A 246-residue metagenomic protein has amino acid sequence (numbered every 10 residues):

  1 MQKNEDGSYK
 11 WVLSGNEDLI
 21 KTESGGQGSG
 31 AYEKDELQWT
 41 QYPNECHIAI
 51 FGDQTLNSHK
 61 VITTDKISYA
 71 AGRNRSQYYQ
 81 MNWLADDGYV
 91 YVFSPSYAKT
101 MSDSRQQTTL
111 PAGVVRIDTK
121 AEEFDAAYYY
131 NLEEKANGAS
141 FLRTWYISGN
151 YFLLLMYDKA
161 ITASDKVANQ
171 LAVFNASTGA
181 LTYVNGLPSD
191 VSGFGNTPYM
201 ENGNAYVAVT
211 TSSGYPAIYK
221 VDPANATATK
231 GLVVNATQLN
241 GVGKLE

Functional and structural regions predicted by a protein language model:
M1, T210, Y215-A217, P223-A224 (+2 more regions): Acidic/polar, low-complexity intrinsically disordered N-terminal segments immediately downstream of a Sec signal
M1, W83-V90, D118-K120, W145-Y151 (+3 more regions): Short, solvent-exposed coil/turn segments at beta-strand boundaries
M1-N4, K10, G25-Q41, A49 (+4 more regions): Short beta-strand elements that form the blades of beta-propeller/WD-repeat-like and other beta-sheet-rich scaffold
W11-N57, R105-E122, V167-G179, I218-N225: Beta-propeller blade signature
N44-Q54, T64-T119: Membrane-embedded hairpin module used as a gating/binding unit in multi-pass transport and secretion proteins
N57-S68, D118-T119, E123-E134, A180-S189 (+1 more regions): Beta-propeller fold detector
Y69-N82, E134-I147, D190-M200, V234-E246: Repeated scaffold domains used in trafficking and secretory/extracellular systems, primarily beta-propellers
D125-G214: Intrinsically disordered, low-complexity segments enriched in Gly and acidic/Ser/Thr residues that form flexible
